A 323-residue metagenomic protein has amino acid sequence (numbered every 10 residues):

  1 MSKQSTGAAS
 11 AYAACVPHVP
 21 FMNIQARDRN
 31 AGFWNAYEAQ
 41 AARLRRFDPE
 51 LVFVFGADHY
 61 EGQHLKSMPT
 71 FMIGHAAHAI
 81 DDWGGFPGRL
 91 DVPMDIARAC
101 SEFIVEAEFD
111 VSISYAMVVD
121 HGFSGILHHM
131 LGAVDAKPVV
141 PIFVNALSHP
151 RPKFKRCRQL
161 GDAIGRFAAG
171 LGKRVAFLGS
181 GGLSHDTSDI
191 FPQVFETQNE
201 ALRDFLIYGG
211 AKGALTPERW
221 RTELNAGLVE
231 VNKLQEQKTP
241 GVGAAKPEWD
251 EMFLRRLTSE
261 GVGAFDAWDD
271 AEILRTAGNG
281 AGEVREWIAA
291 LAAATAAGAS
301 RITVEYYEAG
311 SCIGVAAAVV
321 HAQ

Functional and structural regions predicted by a protein language model:
M1-P49, L65-Q159, G170, P192-Q323: Flexible, D/E/H-enriched segments
H18-P20, F55-H59: Short glycine-rich, polar/acidic loop-and-turn segments at beta strand-coil junctions
E50-G56, I142, K173-L183, A290: Beta-strand elements within well-structured catalytic alpha/beta cores of enzymes that handle phosphate/sulfate esters
Y60-H64, S184-D189, V194-F195: Short catalytic/ligand-binding loop motif for oxyanion handling, primarily in non-cytosolic enzymes, centered on
G161-R166: Internal active-site segments that recognize and position negatively charged phosphoryl groups and nucleotide moieties
